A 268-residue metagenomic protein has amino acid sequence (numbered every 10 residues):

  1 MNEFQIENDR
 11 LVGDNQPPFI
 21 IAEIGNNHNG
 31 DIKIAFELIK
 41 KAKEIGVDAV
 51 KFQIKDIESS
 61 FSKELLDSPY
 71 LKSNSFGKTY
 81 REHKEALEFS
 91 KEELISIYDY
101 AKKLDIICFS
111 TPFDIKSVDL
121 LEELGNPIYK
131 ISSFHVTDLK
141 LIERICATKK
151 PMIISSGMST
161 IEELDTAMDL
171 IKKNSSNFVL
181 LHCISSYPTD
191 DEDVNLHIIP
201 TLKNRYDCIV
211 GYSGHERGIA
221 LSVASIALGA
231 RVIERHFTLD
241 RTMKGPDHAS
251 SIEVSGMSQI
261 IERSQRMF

Functional and structural regions predicted by a protein language model:
M1-F268: Catalytic cores and adjacent flexible loops of soluble metabolic enzymes that perform enolate/carbanion chemistry on
